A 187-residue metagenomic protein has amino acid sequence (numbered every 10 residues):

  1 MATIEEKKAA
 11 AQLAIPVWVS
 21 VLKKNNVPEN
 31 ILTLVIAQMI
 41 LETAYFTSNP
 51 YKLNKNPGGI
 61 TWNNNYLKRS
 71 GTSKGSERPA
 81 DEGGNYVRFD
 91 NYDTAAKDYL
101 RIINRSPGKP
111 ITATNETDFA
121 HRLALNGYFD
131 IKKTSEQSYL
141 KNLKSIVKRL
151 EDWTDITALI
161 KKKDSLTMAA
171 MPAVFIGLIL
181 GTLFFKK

Functional and structural regions predicted by a protein language model:
M1-L166: Catalytic cores of secreted/periplasmic lytic hydrolases that degrade extracellular macromolecules
K161-K187: Single-pass alpha-helical membrane anchors
